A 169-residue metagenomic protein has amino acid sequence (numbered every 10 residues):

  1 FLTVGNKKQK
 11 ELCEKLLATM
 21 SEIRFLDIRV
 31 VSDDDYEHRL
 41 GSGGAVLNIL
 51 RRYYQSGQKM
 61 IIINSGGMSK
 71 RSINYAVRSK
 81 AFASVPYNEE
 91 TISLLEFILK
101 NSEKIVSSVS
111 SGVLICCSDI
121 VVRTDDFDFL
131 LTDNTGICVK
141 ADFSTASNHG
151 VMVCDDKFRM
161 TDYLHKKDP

Functional and structural regions predicted by a protein language model:
F1-P169: Unchanged
